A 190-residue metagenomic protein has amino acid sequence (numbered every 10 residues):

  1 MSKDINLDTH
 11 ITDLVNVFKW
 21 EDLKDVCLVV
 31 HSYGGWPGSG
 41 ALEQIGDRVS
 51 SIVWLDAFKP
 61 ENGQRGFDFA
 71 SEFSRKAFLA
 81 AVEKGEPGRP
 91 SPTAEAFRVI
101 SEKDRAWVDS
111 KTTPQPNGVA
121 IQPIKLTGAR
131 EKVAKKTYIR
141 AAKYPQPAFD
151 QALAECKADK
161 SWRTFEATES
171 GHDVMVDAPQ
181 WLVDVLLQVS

Functional and structural regions predicted by a protein language model:
M1-C27, E43-Q44, F67-F73: Active-site loop/oxyanion-hole signature of alpha/beta-hydrolase fold enzymes
V29-G34, G38: Gly/Ala-rich beta-loop-alpha elbow adjacent to hydrolase catalytic centers
S39-E43, V183: Short, hydrophobic alpha-helix immediately C-terminal to the catalytic nucleophile
E43-P90, A94, V119-A120, A148-F149 (+1 more regions): Flexible "cap/lid" loop of the alpha/beta hydrolase fold
S110-A129, A134: Active-site nucleophile elbow and catalytic-triad environment of alpha/beta-hydrolase enzymes
E131-K136, D159-S161: Short, proline-enriched alpha-helix->beta-strand connector loops that line the catalytic pocket of alpha/beta-hydrolase
A142-V176, D184, V189: Conserved loop-alpha-helix segment in the C-terminal half of the alpha/beta-hydrolase fold that carries the catalytic
